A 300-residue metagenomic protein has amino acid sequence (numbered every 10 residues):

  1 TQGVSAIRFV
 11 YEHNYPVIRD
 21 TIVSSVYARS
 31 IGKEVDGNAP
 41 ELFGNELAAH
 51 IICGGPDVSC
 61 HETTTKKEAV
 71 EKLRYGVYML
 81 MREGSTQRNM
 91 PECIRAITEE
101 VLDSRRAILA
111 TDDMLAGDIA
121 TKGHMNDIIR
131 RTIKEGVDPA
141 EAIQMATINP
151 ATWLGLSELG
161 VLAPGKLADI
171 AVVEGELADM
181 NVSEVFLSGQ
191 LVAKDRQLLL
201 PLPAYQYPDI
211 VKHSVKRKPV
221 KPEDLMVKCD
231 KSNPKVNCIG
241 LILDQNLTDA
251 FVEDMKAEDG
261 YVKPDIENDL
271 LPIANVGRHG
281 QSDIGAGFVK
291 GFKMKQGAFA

Functional and structural regions predicted by a protein language model:
T1-V4, S188: Mobile "lid/hinge" segments at catalytic clefts and subdomain interfaces of large enzymes
Q2, T111, N275: Flexible glycine-/small-residue-rich
G3, F9-M81, R88-L109, A120-K134 (+1 more regions): Histidine/acidic residue-rich metal-binding segments in metalloenzymes
P40, G84-S85, D112, G175-E176 (+1 more regions): An acidic- and aromatic-residue-enriched active-site/binding cleft used to recognize and process polar
S85-Q87, N149-P150: Acidic, glycine-rich active-site loops and adjacent beta-strand->loop/helix elements that engage anionic groups
M114-I119: A short glycine-threonine-serine/GTX helix/turn-capping micro-motif
A120-G136, A140-A300: Active-site microenvironment of metallo-dependent hydrolases
